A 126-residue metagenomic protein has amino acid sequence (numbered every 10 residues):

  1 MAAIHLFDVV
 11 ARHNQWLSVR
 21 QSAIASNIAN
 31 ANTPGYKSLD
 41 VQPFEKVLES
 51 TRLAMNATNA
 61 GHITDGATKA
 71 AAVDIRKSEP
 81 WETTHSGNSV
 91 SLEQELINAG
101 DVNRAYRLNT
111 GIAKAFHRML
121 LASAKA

Functional and structural regions predicted by a protein language model:
M1-A126: Amphipathic alpha-helical polymerization modules
